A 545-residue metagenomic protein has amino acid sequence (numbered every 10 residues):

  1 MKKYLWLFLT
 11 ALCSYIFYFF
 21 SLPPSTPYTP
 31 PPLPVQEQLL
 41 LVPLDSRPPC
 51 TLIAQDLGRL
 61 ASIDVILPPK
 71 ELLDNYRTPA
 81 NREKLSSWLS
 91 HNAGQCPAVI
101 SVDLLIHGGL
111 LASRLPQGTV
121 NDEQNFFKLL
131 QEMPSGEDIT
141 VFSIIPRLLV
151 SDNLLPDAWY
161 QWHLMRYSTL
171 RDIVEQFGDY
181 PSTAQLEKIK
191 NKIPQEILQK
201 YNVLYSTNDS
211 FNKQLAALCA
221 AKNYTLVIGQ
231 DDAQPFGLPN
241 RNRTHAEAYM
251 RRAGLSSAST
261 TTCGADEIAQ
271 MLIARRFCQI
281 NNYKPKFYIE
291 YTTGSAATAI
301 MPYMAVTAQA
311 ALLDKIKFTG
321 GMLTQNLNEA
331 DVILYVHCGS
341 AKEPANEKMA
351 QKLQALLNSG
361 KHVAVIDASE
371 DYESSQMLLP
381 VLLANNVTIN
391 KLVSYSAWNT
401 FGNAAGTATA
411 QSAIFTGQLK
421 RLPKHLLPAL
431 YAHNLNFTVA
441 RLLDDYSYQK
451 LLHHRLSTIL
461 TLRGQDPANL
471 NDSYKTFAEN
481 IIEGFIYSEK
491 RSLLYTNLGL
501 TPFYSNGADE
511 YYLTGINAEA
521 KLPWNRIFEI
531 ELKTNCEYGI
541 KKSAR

Functional and structural regions predicted by a protein language model:
M1-T10: N-terminal Sec-pathway targeting helices
C13-R545: An N-terminal assembly and electron-transfer interface module characteristic of large anaerobic redox and radical
